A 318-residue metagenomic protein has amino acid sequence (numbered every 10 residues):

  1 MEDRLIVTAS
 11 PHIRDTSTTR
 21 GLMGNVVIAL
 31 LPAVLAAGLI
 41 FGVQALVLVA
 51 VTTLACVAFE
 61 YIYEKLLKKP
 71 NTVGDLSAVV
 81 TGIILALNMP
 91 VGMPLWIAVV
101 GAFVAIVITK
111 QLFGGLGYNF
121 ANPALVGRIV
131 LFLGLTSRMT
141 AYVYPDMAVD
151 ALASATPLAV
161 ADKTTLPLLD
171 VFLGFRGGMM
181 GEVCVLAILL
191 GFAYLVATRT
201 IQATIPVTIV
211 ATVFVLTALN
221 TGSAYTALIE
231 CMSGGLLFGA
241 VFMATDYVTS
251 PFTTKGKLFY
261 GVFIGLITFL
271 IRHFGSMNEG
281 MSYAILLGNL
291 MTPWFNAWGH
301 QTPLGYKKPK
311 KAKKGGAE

Functional and structural regions predicted by a protein language model:
M1-T53, V57, A312-E318: N-terminal signal-anchor module of multipass membrane proteins
N25-A33, L48-E60, S77-G82, A86 (+14 more regions): Alpha-helical transmembrane segments in multi-pass membrane proteins
G42-A55, G92-G101, V171, F175-V185 (+1 more regions): Structural signature of hydrophobic alpha-helical transmembrane segments
A58-P70, I106-G117, I188-R199, V241-S250: C-terminal ends of transmembrane helices
S77-A78, I83-V149: Membrane-interface helix-loop-helix junctions at boundaries between adjacent transmembrane segments
G117-L189: Long hydrophobic alpha-helical segments that form multi-pass transmembrane helix bundles in integral membrane proteins
F120, A124, L228-L236, K257-F259 (+1 more regions): Loop-to-transmembrane alpha-helix initiation sites
V196-S223: Conserved mixed alpha/beta catalytic, RNA-binding, or beta-rich assembly cores of soluble enzyme, regulatory
